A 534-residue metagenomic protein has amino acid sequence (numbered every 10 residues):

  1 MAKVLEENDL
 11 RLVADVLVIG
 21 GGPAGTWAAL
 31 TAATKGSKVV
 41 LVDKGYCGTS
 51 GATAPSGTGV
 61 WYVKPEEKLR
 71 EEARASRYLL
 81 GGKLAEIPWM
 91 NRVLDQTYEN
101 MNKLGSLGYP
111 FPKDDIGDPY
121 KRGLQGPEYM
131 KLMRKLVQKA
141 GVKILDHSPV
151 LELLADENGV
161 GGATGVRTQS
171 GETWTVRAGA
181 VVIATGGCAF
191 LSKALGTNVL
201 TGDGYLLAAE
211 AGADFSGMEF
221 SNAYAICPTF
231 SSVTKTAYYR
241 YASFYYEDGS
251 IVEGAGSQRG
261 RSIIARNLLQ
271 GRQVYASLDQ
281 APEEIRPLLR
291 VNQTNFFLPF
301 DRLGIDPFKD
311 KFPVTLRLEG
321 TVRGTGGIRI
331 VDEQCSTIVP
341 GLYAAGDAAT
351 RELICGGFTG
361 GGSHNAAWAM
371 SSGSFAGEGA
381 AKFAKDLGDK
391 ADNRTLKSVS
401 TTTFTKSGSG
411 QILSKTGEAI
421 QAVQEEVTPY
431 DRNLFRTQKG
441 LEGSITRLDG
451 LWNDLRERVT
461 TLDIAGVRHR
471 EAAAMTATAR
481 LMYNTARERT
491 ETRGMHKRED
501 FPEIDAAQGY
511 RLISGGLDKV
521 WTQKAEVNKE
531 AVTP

Functional and structural regions predicted by a protein language model:
M1-V16, T34: Extreme N-terminal leader/targeting segments of oxidoreductases
R11-A14, S170-A180, I338-V339: Core beta-strand elements of the Rossmann-like FAD/NAD(P) dinucleotide-binding domain in flavoenzyme oxidoreductases
V16-L41: N-terminal Rossmann-like FAD-binding beta1-loop-alpha1 element of flavoenzymes
T34-P55: Glycine-rich FAD pyrophosphate-binding loop
Y98-L151, E219-G360, T428-P534: Mobile, glycine/GP-rich and aromatic-enriched active-site lid/loop segments adjacent to catalytic centers
L154-W174, V181: Conserved beta-strand-loop-beta-strand element in the redox core of flavoprotein oxidoreductases
A180-V233, G356-G379: Glycine-rich loop(s) and the adjacent beta-strand/alpha-helix scaffold that form part
F383-A465: Long, amphipathic alpha-helical stalk/connector segments used for oligomerization, subunit docking, or mechanical
